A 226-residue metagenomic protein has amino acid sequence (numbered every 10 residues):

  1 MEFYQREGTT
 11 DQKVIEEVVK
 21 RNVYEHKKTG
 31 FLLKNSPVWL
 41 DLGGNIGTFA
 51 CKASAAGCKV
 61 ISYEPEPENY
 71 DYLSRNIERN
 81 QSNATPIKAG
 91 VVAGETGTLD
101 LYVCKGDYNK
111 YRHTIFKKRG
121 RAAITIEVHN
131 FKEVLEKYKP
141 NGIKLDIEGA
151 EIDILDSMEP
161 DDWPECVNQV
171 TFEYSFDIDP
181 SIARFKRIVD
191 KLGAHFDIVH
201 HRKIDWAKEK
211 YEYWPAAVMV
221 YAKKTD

Functional and structural regions predicted by a protein language model:
M1-D226: Phosphate/nucleotide-binding beta-alpha loop and adjacent structural elements of enzyme active sites
